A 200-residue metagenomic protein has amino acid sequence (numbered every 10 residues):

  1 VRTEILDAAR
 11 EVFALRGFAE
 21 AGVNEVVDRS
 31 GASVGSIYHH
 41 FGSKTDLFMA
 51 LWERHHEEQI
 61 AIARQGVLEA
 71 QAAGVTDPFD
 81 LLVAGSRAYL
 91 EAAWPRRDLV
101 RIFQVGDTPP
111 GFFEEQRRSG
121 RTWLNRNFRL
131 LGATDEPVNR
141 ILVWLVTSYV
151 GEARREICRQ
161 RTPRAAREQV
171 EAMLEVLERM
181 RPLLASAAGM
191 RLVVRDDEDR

Functional and structural regions predicted by a protein language model:
E4, A8, V12-D46, A50: Helix-turn-helix
E4-V12, E58, A84, A88: Pre-recognition alpha-helix immediately N-terminal to the DNA-recognition helix within helix-turn-helix or winged-helix
G17-F18, R64-A72, R101, V105-T108 (+4 more regions): Short, flexible helix-adjacent loops and helix caps
A50, A61-P95, L142, V146 (+1 more regions): Hydrophobic alpha-helical connector segments
E57-I60, R64, E91-A92, P109-S148 (+2 more regions): Amphipathic alpha-helical packing segments from all-alpha helical-bundle domains
A84, A88-E114, S148, E152-R159: Amphipathic alpha-helical segments used for helix-helix packing
L184-R200: C-terminal effector-binding regulatory domain of bacterial HTH transcription factors
